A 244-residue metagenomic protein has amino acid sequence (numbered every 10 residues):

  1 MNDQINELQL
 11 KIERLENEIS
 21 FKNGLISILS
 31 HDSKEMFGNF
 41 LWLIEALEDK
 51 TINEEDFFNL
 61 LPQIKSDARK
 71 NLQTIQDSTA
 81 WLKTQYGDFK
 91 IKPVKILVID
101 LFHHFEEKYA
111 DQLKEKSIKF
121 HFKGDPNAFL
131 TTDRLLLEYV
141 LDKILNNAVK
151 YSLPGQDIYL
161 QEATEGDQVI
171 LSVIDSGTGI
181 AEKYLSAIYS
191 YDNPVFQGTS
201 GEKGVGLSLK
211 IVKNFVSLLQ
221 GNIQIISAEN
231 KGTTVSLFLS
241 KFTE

Functional and structural regions predicted by a protein language model:
S66-T74: Short alpha-helical segment of the dimerization/phosphotransfer core of two-component systems
Y86-I91, F129-T132: Conserved micro-motifs of the catalytic ATP-binding
K92-I96, K114, K119-A128: Conserved catalytic submotifs in the C-terminal HATPase_c
A148-V149: Short helix-loop "hinge" at the ATP-lid/N-box region of the Bergerat-fold HATPase_c
G155-D167: Short beta-strand/loop element within the Bergerat-fold HATPase_c
I180-D192: Short conserved segment of the HATPase_c
